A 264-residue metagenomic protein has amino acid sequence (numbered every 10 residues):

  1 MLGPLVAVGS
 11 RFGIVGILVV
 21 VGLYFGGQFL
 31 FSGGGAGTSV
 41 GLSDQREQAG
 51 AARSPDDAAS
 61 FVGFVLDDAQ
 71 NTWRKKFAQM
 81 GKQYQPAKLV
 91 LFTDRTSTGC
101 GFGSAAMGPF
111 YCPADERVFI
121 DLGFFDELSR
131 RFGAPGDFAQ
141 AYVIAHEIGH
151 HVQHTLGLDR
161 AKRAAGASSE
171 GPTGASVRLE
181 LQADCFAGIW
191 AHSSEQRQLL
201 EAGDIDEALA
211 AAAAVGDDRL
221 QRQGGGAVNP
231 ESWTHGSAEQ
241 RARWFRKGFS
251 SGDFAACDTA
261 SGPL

Functional and structural regions predicted by a protein language model:
M1-A49: Long amphipathic alpha-helical segments used for membrane anchoring, targeting, substrate engagement, or oligomerization
Q28, S32-G101: A metal-dependent hydrolase signature that marks the N-terminal structural subdomain at the beginning of catalytic folds
G37, R95-D121: Catalytic zinc-binding patch centered on the HExxH motif and its immediate surroundings that defines zinc-dependent
D56, S60-Y84, G174, R178-Q221: Short helix/loop segments within enzyme catalytic domains that coordinate or immediately flank catalytic cofactors
W73, I120, Y142-T155, A183-D184 (+1 more regions): Active-site recognition of the HExxH zinc-binding catalytic motif
F124-Y142, G171-V177: Short pre-active-site segment immediately N-terminal to the catalytic Zn-binding motif
I148-R163, H192-E195: Catalytic Zn2+-binding segment of zinc metalloproteases
V215-L264: Pan-zinc metallopeptidase signature
